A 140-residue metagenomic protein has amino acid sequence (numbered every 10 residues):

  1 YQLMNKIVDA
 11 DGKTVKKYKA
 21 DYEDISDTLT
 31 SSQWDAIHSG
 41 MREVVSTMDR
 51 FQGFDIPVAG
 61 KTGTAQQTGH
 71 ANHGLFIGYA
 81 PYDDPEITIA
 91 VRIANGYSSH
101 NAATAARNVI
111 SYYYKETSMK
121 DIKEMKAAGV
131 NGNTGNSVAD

Functional and structural regions predicted by a protein language model:
Y1-D24, S32, H38-K120: Active-site beta-strand/loop architecture of penicillin-binding DD-peptidases
K120-D140: Short, highly charged C-terminal tails/helix-capping segments
